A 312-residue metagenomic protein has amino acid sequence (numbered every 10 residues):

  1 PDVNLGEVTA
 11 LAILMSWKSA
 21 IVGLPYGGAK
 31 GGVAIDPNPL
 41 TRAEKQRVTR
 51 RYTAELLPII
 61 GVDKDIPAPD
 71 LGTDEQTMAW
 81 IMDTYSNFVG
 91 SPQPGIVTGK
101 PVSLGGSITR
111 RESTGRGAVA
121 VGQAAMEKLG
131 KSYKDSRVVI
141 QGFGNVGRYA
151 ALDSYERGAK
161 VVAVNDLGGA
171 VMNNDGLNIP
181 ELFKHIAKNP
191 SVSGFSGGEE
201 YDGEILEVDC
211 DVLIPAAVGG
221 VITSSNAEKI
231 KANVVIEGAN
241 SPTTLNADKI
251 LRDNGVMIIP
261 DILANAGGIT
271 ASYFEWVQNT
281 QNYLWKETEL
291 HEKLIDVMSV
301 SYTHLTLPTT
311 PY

Functional and structural regions predicted by a protein language model:
P1-I108, E289: N-terminal ligand-binding/catalytic initiation module
T9-I13, Q46-L57, M78-D83, R116-Q123 (+7 more regions): Predominant activation on well-ordered alpha-helical scaffold segments within soluble catalytic domains
E112, R116-E204: Glycine-rich phosphate/diphosphate-binding loop of Rossmann-like nucleotide-binding domains
A125, N233-L305: Adenosine-phosphate binding glycine-rich loop
V146-A150, V221-I222, T244, G267-G268: Short glycine/serine/threonine-rich phosphate/pyrophosphate-binding segments that cradle anionic phosphate groups
G169-I258: Rossmann-like adenosine-cofactor binding region
L213, T303-T309: Conserved small/polar residues in nucleotide/adenosyl-binding loops
